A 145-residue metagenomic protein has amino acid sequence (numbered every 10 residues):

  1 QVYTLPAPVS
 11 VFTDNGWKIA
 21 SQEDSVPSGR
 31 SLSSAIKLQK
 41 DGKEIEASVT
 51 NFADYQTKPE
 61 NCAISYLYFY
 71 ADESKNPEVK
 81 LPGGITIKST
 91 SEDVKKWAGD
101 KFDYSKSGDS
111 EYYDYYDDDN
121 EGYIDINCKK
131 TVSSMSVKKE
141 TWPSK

Functional and structural regions predicted by a protein language model:
Q1-N15: N-terminal, intrinsically disordered, polar/charged segments of Gram-positive cell-envelope systems that serve as
Q1-V2, A35, P77-I85: Second-shell loop/turn segments in exported
L5-A7, V26, K58, N76 (+2 more regions): Intrinsic-disorder/low-complexity coil detector
V9-V11, C62, K80, I85: A generic alpha-helix propensity feature with a strong bias for hydrophobic helices
V11-T57, T86-K145: A cross-family detector of function-defining hotspots
S48-E73: Compositionally biased P/S/T/G-rich terminal and signal peptide-adjacent segments that lie outside catalytic cores
I64-Y66, Y70-P77, M135-K145: A short, surface-exposed interaction/processing loop segment used at functional sites
L67, S74, E78-K80, K95 (+2 more regions): Compositionally biased, low-complexity repeat tracts
